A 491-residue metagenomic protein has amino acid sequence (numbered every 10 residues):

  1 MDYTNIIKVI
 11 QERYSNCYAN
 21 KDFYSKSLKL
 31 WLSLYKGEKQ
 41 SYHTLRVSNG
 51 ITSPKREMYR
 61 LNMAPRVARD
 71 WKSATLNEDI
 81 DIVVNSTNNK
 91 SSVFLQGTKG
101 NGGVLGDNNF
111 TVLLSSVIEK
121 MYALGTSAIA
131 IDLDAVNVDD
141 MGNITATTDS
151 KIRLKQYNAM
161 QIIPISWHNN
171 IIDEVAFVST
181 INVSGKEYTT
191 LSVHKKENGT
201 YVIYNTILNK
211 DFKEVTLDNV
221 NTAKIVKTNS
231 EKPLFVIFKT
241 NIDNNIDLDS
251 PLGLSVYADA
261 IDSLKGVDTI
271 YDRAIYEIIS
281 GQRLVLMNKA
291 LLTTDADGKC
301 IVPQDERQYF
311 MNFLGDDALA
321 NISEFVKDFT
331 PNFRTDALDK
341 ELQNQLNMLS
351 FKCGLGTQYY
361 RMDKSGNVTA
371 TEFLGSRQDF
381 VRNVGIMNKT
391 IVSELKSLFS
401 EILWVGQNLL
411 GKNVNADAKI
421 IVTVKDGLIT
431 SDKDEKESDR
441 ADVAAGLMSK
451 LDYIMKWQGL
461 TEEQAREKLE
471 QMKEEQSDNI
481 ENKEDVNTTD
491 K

Functional and structural regions predicted by a protein language model:
M1-S166, I172, K491: Extended, helix-rich architectural segments
L28-K29, Y35-Q40, T44-R46, T52-R56 (+3 more regions): Extended, non-catalytic structural segments that build the interaction scaffolds of large macromolecular assemblies
I118, A123-G253: Extended, regular secondary-structure scaffolds
I131-D132, I278-L286, Y359-K364, L451-Q458 (+2 more regions): Short coil/turn segments at secondary-structure boundaries
N219-G375, T423: Extended, charged amphipathic alpha-helical segments
Q282-R283, F380-K396, E401, M472-K491: Long, compositionally biased
L355-V368, S397-D417: Short acidic alpha-helical/loop segments enriched in Asp/Glu that coordinate divalent cations
S438-K491: Activation/maturation switch segments at domain boundaries
